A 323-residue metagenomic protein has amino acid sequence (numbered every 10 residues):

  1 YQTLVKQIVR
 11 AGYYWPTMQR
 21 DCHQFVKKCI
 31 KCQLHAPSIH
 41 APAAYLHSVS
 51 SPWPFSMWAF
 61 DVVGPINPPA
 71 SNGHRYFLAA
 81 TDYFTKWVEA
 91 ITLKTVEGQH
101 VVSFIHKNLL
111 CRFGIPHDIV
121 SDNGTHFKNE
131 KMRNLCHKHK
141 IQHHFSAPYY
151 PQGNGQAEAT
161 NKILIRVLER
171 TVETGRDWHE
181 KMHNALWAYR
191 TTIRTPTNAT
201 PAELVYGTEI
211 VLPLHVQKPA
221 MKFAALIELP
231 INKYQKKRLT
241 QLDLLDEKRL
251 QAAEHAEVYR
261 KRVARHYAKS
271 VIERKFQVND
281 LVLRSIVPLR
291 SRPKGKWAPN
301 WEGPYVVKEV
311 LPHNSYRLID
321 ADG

Functional and structural regions predicted by a protein language model:
Y1-K248, H255, Y259-G323: Integrase module of LTR retroelements
